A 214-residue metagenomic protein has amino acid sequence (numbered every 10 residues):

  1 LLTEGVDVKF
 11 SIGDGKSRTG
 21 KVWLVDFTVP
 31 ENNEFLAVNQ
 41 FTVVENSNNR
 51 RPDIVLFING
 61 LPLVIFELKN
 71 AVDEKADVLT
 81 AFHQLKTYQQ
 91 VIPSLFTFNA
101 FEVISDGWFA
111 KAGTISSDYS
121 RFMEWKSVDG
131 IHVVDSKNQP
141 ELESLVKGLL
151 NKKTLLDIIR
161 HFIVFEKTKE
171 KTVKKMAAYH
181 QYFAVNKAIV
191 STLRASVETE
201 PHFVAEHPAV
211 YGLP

Functional and structural regions predicted by a protein language model:
L1-P214: ATP-dependent helicase/translocase motor core
